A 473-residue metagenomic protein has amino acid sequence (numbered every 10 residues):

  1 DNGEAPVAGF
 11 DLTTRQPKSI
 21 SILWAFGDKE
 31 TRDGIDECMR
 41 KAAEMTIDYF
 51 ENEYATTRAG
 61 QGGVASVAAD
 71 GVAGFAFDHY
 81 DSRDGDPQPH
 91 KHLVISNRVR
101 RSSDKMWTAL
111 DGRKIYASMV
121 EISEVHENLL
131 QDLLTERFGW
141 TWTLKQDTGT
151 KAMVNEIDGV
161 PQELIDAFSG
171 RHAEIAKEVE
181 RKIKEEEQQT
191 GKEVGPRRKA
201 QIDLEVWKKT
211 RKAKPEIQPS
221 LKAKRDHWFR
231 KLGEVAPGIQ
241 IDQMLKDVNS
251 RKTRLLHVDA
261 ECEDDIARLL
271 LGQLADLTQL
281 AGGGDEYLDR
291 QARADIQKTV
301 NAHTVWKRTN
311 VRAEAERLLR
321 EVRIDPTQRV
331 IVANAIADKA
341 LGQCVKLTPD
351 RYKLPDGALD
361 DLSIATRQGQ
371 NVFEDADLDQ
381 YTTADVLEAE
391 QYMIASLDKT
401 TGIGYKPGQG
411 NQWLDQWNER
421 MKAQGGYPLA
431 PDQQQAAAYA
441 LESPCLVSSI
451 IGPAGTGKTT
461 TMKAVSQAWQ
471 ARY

Functional and structural regions predicted by a protein language model:
D1-Y473: Helicase P-loop NTPase motor core of nucleic-acid translocases
